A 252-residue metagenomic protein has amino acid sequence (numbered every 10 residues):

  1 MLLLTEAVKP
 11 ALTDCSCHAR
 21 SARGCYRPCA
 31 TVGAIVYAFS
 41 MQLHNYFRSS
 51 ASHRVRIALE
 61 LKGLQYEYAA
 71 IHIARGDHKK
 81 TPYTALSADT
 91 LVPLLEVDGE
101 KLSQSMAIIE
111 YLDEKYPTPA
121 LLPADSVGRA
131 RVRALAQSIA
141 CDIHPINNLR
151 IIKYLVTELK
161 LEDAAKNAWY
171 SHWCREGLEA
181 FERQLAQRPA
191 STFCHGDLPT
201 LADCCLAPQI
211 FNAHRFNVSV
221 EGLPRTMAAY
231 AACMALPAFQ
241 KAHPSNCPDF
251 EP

Functional and structural regions predicted by a protein language model:
M1-A11: Extreme N-terminal basic, low-complexity initiation segments that serve as generic localization/processing leaders
C15-C17, C25, C29: Cysteine-centered motifs
Y26, G33-K166: GST-like domain detector, emphasizing the conserved glutathione-binding G-site in the N-terminal thioredoxin-like
D113, Q209-I210, H243: Active-site-flanking alpha-helical
I139-A235: GST-like fold's C-terminal all-alpha helical module
T226-P252: Long hydrophobic alpha-helical segments typical of transmembrane helices together with their membrane-interfacial
